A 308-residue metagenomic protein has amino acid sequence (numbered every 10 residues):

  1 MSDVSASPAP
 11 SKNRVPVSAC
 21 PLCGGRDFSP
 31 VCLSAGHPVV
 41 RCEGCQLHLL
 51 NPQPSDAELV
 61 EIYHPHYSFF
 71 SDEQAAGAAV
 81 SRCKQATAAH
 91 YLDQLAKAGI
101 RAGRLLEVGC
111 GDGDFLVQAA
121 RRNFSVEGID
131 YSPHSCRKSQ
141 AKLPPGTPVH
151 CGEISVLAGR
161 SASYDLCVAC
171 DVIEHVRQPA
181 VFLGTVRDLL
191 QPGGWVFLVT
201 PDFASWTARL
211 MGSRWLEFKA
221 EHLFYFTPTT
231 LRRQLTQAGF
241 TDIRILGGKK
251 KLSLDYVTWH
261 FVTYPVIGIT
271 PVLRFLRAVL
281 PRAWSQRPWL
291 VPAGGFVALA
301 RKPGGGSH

Functional and structural regions predicted by a protein language model:
S2-A79: N-terminal juxtadomain amphipathic helix that follows a signal peptide/anchor or precedes a small N-terminal auxiliary
D3-A19, R244-H308: A C-terminal cap/extension of S-adenosyl-L-methionine-dependent methyltransferases that defines the acceptor-substrate
K12, T87-L210, Y225-Q237, I243 (+1 more regions): Conserved SAM-binding loop
S29-L33, F240-K251: Conserved S-adenosyl-L-methionine
G36, W215-T229: Acceptor-substrate binding/catalytic loop of class I
L47-Q53, C170, Q286, V297: S-adenosyl-L-methionine
Y67-A78, M211-K219, T258-V266: Short glycine/proline- and charge-enriched loop/turn segments that cap or connect secondary-structure elements
Q74-Y91: Conserved SAM-binding loop and adjacent beta-strand
